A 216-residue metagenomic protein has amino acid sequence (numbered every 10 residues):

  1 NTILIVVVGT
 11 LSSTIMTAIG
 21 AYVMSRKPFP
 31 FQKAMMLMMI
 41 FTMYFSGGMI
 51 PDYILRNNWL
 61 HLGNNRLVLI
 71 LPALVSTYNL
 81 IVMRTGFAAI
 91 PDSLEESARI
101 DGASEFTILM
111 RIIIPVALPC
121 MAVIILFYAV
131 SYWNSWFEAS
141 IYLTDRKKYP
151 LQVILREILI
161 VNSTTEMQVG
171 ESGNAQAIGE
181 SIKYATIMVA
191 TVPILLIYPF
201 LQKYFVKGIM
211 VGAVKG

Functional and structural regions predicted by a protein language model:
N1-G216: A hydrophobic, multi-pass inner-membrane permease signature
